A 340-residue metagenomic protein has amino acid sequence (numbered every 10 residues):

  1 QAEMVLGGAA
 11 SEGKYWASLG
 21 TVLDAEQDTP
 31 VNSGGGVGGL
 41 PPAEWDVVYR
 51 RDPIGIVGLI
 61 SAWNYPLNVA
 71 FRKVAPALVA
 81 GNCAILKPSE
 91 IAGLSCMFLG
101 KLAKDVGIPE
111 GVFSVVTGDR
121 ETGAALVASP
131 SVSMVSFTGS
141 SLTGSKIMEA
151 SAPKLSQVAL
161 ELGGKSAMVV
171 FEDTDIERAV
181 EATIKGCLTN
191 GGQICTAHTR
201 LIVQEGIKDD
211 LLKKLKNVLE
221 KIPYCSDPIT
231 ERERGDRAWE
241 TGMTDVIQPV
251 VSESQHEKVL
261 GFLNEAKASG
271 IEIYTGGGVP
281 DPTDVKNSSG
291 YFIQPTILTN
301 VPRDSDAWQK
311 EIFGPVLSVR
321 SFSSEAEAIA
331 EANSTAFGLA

Functional and structural regions predicted by a protein language model:
Q1-E26, A43: Long amphipathic alpha-helix in the N-terminal Rossmann-like dinucleotide-binding domain of NAD(P)-dependent
E3-G7, S11, R120, D245 (+2 more regions): An alpha-helix initiation/capping motif
D24-R178, F322: Rossmann-like NAD(P) dinucleotide-binding subdomain of oxidoreductase/dehydrogenase enzymes
P76, A125-L126, A182, E265 (+1 more regions): Well-formed, non-transmembrane alpha-helical positions, independent of function
G107, L142-P302, A326, E331: ALDH superfamily catalytic-core signature
P315: Glycine-rich nucleotide-phosphate-binding loops and adjacent flexible coil segments
